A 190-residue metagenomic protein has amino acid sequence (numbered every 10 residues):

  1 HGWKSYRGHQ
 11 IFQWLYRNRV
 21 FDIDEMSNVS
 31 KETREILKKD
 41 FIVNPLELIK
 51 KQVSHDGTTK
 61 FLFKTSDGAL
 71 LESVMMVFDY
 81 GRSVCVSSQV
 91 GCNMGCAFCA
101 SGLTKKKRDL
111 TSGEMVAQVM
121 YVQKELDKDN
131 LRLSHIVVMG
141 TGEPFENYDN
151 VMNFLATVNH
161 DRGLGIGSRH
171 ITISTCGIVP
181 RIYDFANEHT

Functional and structural regions predicted by a protein language model:
H1-R82: Flexible, acidic/Gly-rich N-terminal and inter-domain linker regions that tether and position cofactor-handling modules
A69-H189: Conserved Radical SAM active-site core
